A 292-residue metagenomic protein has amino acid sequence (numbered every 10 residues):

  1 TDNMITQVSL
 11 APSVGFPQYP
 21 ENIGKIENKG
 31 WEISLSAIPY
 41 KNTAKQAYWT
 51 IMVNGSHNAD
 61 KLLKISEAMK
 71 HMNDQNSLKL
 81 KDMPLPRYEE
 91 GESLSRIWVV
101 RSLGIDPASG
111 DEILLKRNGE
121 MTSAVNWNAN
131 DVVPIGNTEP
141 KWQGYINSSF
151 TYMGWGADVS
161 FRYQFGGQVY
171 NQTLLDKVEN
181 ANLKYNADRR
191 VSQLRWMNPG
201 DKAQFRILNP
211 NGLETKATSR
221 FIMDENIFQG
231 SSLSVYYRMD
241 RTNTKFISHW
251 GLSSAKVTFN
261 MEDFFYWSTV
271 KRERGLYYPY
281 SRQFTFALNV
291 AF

Functional and structural regions predicted by a protein language model:
T1, F16-P17, K25-W31, G55-K61 (+4 more regions): Transmembrane beta-barrel architecture of outer-membrane proteins
T1-G15, W49, S56: Membrane-embedded beta-barrel scaffold of Gram-negative outer-membrane proteins
M4-S9, K45-A47, D60-S77, G166-R195 (+1 more regions): Outer-membrane beta-barrel and related beta-rich outer-membrane complex signature in Gram-negative bacteria
V8-Q18, E120-A129, R206-T218, Y266-V270: Flexible, solvent-exposed coil segments and beta strand-coil junctions, predominantly the extracellular/periplasmic
E21-E27, W31, Y40-T138: Conserved small-residue
E32-L35, L233, Y280-F292: Outer-membrane beta-barrel "beta-signal"
L35-T43, W49-I51, A59, Y152-G154 (+5 more regions): Outer-membrane beta-barrel proteins
Q164-K256, M261: Extracytoplasmic gating/loop element in the C-terminal half of outer-membrane beta-barrel translocons and assembly
